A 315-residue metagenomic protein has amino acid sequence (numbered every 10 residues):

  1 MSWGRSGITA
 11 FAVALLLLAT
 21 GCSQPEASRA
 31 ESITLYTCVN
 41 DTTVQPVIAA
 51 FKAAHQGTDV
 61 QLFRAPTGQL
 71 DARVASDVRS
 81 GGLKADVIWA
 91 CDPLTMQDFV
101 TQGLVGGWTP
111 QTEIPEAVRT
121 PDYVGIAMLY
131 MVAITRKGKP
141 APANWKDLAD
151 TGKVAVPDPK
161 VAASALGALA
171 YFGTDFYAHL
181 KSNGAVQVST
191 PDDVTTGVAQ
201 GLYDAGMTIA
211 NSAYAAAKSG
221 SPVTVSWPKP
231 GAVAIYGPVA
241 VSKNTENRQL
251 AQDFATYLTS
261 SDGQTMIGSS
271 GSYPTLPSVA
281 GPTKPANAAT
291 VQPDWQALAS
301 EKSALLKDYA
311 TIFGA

Functional and structural regions predicted by a protein language model:
C22-S32: Bacterial lipoprotein signal-peptidase II cleavage site
T37-Q61, Q69, V74-A75: Short, polar/charged alpha-helical segment
C38-V39, V44-Q45, T67-D71, L83-Y203: Extracytoplasmic ligand-binding site segments that recognize negatively charged/polar headgroups
L94-D98, D204-P222: A ligand-binding cleft/hinge motif common to bilobed small-molecule-binding domains
M128-Y130, H179-L180, Q187-V188, S219-T245: Periplasmic-binding protein-like
V132-K139, L169-A170, I235-Q249, M266: A bilobed periplasmic-binding-protein/Venus flytrap-type ligand-binding module shared by bacterial periplasmic
V154-V161, Y257-A280: Periplasmic-binding protein-like
P277-A315: An extracytoplasmic/periplasmic, membrane-proximal ligand-sensing/linker region
